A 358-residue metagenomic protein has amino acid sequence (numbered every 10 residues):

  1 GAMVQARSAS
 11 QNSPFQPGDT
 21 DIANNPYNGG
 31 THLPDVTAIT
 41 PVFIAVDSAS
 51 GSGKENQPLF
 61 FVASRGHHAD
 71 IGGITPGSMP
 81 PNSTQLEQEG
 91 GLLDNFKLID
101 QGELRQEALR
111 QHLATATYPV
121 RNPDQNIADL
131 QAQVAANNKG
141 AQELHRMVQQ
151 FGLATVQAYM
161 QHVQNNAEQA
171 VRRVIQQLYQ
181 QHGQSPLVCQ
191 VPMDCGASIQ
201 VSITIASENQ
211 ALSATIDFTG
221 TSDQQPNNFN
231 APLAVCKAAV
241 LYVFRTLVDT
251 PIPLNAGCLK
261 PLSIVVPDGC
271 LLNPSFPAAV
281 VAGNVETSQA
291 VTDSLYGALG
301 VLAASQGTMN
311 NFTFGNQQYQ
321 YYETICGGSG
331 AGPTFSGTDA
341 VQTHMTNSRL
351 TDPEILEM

Functional and structural regions predicted by a protein language model:
G1-D47, G53, Q57-M358: Glycine/proline-enriched, intrinsically flexible loops and inter-domain linkers
